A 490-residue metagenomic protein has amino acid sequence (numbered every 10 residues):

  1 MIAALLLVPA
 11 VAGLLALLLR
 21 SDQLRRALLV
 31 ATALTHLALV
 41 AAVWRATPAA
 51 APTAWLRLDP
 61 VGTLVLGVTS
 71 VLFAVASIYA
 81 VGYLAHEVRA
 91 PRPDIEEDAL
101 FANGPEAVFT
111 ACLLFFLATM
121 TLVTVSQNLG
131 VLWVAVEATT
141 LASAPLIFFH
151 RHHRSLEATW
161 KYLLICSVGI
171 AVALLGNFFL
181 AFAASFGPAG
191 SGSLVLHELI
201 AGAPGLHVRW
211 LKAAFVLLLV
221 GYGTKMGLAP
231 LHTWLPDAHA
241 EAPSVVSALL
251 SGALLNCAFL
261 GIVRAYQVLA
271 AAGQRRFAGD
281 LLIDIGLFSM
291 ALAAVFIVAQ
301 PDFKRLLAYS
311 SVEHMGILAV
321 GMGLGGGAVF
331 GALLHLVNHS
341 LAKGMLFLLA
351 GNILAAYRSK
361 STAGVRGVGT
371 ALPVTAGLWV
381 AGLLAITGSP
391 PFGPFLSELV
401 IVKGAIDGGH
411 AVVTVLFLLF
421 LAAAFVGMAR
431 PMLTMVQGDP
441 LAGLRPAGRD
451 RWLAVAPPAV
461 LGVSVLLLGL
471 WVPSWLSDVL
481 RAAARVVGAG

Functional and structural regions predicted by a protein language model:
M1-A111, R481-V486: Transmembrane helix-loop-helix hairpins at membrane boundaries of multipass inner-membrane proteins
L5-A12, R25-H36, G62-T69, F109-F116 (+6 more regions): Hydrophobic alpha-helical transmembrane segments of polytopic
L39-A46, L174-F182, S389, L468 (+1 more regions): C-terminal TM-helix exit segments that contain a strictly Trp-centered aromatic cap at the helix terminus
V43-A50, H86-D94, F186-E198, Y357 (+1 more regions): Peri-membrane helix termini and adjoining interfacial loops of integral membrane proteins
A50-V65, A74, L129-L132, V136 (+4 more regions): Membrane-interface helix-loop-helix modules in multi-pass inner-membrane proteins
Y83, A118-G130, A142-L399, K403-T434: Hydrophobic transmembrane alpha-helices and their helix-loop junctions in integral membrane proteins
A135, A278, I283-S289, V479-G490: Hydrophobic alpha-helical transmembrane segments and immediately flanking/interface helices in integral membrane
P188, G192-S193, A242, L372-P373 (+1 more regions): Cytoplasmic/organellar membrane-interface segments at the starts of transmembrane helices in multi-pass inner-membrane
